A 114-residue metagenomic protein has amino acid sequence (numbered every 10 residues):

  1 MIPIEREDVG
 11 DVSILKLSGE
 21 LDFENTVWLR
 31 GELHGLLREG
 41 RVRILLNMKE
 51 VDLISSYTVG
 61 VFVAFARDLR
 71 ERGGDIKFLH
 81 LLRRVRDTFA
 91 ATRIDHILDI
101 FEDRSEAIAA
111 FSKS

Functional and structural regions predicted by a protein language model:
M1-E5, L33-H34, I108: Short low-complexity stretches enriched in small and charged residues
M1-K16: Short beta-strand/loop segment at the start of cytosolic alpha/beta domains
V9-G10, K49, S105: Conserved catalytic submotifs in the C-terminal HATPase_c
F23-L98: Amphipathic alpha-helical interaction surfaces in cytosolic regulatory modules
R83, S105-E106: Acidic phosphotransfer microenvironment of two-component signaling modules
D99-D103: Short acidic-hydrophobic, aromatic-tinged amphipathic segments that line or gate anion-handling sites
I108-S114: Short, charged, intrinsically disordered terminal tails
